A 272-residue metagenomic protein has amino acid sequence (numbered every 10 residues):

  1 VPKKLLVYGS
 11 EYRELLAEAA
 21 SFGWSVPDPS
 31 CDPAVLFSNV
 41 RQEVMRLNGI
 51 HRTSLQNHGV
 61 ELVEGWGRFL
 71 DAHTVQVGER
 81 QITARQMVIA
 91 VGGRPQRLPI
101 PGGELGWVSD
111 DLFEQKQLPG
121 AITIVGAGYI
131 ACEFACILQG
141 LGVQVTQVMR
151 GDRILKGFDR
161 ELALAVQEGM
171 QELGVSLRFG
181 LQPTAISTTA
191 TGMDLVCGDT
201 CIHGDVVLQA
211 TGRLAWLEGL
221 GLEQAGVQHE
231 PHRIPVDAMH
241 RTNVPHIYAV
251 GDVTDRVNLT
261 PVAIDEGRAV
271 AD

Functional and structural regions predicted by a protein language model:
V1-L118, G151-L155, R160-L162, G169-L173 (+4 more regions): Glycine-rich flavin
A34, T146-G151, R178-P183, V250-G251: Short beta-strands and strand-loop turn motifs
G59, G126, D252: Conserved G/P- and acidic residue-centered "switch" motifs that form tight phosphate/ATP-binding loops in soluble
V60, V143, R150, V175 (+1 more regions): Short phosphate-binding/catalytic loops that engage adenosine nucleotides
G67, I82-G92, I124-V125, V145 (+2 more regions): Short hydrophobic core segments
G103-P119, I202-D272: FAD-site-proximal beta/loop scaffold in flavoenzymes
K116-F158: Rossmann-like NAD(P)H-binding beta-loop-alpha module
C136, Q167-E168: Alpha-helical segments flanking ligand/cofactor-binding loops in enzyme cores
